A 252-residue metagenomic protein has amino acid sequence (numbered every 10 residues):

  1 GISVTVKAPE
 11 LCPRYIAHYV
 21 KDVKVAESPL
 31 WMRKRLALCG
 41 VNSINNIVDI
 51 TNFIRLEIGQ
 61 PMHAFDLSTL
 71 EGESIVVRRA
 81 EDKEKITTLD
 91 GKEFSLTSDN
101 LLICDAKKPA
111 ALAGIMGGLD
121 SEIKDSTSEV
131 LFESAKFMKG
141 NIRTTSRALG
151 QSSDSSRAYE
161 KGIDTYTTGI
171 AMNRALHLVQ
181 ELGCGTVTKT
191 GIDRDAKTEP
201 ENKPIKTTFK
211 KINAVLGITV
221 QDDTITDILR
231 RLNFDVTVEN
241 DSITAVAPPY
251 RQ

Functional and structural regions predicted by a protein language model:
G1-Q252: RNA/tRNA-interacting regions in translation and RNA-turnover enzymes
